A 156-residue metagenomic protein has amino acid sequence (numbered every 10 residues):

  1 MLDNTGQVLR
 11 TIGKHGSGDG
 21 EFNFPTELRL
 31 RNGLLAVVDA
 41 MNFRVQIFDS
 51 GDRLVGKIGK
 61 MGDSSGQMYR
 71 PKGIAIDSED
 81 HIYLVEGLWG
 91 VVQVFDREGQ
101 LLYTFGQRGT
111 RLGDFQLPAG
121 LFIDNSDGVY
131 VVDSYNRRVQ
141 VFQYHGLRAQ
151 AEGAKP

Functional and structural regions predicted by a protein language model:
M1-P156: Eukaryotic scaffold repeat domains enriched in small/polar residues
